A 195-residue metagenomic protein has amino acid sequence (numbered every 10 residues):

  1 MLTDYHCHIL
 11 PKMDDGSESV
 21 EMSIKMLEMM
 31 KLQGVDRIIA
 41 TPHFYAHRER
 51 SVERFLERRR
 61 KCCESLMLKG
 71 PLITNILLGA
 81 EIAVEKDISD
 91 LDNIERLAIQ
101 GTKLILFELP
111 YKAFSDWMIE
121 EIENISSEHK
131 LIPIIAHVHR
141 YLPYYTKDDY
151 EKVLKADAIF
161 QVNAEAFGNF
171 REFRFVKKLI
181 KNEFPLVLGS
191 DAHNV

Functional and structural regions predicted by a protein language model:
M1-L72, K152: An N-terminally biased module of ancient metal coordination in phosphate/nucleic-acid-related enzymes
H6-L10, H137, H193: Histidine-centered divalent metal-coordination motifs
K31, S126-S127, I180-K181: Non-catalytic positions within long, well-ordered alpha-helices that form the structural scaffold/packing of enzyme
D36-R37, L131, L186: Short acidic/polar active-site loop segments enriched in Thr and Asp
E49-Q161: Extended substrate/RNA-proximal surfaces in nucleic-acid metabolism proteins
L154, F170-I180: Short loop-to-alpha-helix "cap/lid" segments that border enzyme active sites across diverse enzyme classes
F184-V195: Short acidic/histidine-rich active-site segments
